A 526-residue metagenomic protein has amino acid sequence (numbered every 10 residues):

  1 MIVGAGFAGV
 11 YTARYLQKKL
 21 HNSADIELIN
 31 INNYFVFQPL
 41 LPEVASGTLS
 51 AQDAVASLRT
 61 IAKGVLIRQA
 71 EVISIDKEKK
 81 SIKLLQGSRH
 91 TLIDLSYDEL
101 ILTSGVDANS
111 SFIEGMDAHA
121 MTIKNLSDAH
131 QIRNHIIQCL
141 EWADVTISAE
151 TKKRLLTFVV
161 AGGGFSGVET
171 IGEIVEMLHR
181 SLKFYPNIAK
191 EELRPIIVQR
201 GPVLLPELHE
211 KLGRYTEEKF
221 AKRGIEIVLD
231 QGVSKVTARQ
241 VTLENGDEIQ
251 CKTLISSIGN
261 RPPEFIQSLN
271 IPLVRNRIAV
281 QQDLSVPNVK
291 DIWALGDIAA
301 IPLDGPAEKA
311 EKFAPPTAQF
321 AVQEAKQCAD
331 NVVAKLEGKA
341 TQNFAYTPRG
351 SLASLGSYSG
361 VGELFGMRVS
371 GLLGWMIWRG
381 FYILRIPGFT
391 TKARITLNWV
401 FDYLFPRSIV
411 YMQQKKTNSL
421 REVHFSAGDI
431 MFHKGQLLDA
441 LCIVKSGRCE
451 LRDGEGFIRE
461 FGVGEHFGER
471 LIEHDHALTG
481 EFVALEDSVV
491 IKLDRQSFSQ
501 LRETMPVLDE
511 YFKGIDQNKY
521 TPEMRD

Functional and structural regions predicted by a protein language model:
M1-I2, F320, E324-Q414, E510: C-terminal, flexible cofactor-proximal segment of oxidoreductases
M1-S74, F158, F165-E207: Beta1-alpha1 glycine-rich phosphate/pyrophosphate-binding loop at the start of Rossmann-like nucleotide-binding domains
V3, L95-V106, N125, V233 (+3 more regions): Short hydrophobic core segments
L66-T157, I255: FAD-binding core/adjacent interface of flavoenzyme oxidoreductases
I67-I82, V175-Q282, N288: A Rossmann-like FAD-binding core segment of flavoenzymes
A118-S148, R239, E248-Q323: FAD-site-proximal beta/loop scaffold in flavoenzymes
W293, Y411-H474, L478-E481: Regulatory nucleotide-sensing modules
L478-T479, Q496-D526: A small-molecule sensor/coupling module
